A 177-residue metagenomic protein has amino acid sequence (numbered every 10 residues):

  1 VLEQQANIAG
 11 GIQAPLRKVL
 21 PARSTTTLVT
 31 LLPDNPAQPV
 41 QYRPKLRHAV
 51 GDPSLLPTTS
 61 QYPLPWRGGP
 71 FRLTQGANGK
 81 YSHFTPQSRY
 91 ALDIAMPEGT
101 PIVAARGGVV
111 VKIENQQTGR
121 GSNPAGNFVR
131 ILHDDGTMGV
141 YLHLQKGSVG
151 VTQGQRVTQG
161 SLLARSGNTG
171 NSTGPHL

Functional and structural regions predicted by a protein language model:
V1-I12: Short acidic, flexible loop segments centered on an aromatic residue
E3, V111, Q153-Q155, S161: Metal-centered catalytic cores of metalloenzymes
G11-A14, I94-E98, H143, S148-V151: Short alpha-helix capping/helix-loop boundary micro-motifs
V19-G126: Surface-exposed, glycine-biased beta-strand/turn segments
R23-L28, V149-Q155: Short, surface-exposed linear segments at secondary-structure transitions and domain or protein termini
N78-Y81, G99-P101, Q116-G119, G136-M138 (+3 more regions): Solvent-exposed loop/turn segments at secondary-structure junctions within structured extracellular/periplasmic domains
H83-F84, D93, S122-P124, F128-H133 (+1 more regions): Conserved, short, structured surface segments that act as functional micro-motifs
A105-Q153, P175-H176: Zn2+-dependent peptidoglycan hydrolase active-site motif and core
